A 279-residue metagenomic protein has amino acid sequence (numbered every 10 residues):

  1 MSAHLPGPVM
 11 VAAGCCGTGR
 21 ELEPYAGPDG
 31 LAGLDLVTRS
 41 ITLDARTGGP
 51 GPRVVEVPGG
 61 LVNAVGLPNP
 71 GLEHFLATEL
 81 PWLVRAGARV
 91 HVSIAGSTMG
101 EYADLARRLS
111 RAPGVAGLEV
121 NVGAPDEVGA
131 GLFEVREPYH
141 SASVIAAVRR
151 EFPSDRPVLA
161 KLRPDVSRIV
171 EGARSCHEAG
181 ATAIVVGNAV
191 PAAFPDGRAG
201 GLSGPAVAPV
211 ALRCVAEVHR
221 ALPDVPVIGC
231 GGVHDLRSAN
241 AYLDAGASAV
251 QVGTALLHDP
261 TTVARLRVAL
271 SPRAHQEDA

Functional and structural regions predicted by a protein language model:
M1-V90, A95: N-terminal capping/small domains of soluble enzymes
V9-A13, L34-R39, V90-I94, L118-V120 (+4 more regions): Hydrophobic faces of well-ordered beta-strands that scaffold small-molecule active sites in alpha/beta enzyme cores
R20-P28, G100-A112, V166-A179, H219-P223 (+1 more regions): Catalytic cores of alpha/beta
T38-L43, G117-A124, A183-A193, G232-V233 (+1 more regions): Glycine-rich phosphate-binding active-site loops on the catalytic face of alpha/beta enzymes
G49-P58, A193-G204, L243, A249-A279: C-terminal helical cap(s) of enzyme catalytic domains, especially alpha/beta-barrels
P58-P138: Active-site beta->alpha loop and helix N-cap motifs at the rims of alpha/beta catalytic domains
L61, N69, P125-Y139, G172-V225 (+1 more regions): Glycine/Thr-rich beta-alpha phosphate-binding loop at enzyme active sites
P70-G87, R136-A160, A199-I228, L266-D278: Alpha-helix-loop-beta-strand connector modules within alpha/beta enzyme cores
